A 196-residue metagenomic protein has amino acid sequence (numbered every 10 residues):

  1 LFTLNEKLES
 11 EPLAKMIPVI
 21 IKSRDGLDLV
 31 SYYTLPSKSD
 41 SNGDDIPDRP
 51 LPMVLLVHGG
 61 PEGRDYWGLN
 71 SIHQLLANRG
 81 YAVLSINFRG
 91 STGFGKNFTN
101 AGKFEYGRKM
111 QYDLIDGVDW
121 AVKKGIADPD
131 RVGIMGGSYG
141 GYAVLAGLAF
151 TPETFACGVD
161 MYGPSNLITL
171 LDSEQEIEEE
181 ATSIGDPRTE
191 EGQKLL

Functional and structural regions predicted by a protein language model:
L1-I46, S71-Q74, N78-R79, I168: Non-catalytic accessory segments flanking enzyme active sites
T3-K7, S37-D40, G59, G63-Y66 (+1 more regions): Conserved helix-loop functional segments at active or binding sites
K15, L27, L51, D128-D130: Exposed loop/turn and edge beta-strand positions of beta-sandwich/beta-sheet ligand-binding modules
K15, L35-P36, D48, Y112 (+1 more regions): Ligand-binding pocket scaffold of soluble enzyme catalytic domains
I21, S31, L55, L76 (+3 more regions): Conserved hydrophobic/aromatic pocket- or pore-lining residues that grip, position, or stack substrates in active sites
K38-R49, R79-Y81, V122-D130, T151-F155: Secondary-structure transition/capping motifs at alpha-helix termini and the adjoining loop/turn into the next element
D40-G95, T99, Y106, Y142 (+1 more regions): Short substrate-entry loop that stabilizes the transition state in hydrolases
I86-L196: Active-site-proximal cap/loop segments of hydrolase catalytic domains
